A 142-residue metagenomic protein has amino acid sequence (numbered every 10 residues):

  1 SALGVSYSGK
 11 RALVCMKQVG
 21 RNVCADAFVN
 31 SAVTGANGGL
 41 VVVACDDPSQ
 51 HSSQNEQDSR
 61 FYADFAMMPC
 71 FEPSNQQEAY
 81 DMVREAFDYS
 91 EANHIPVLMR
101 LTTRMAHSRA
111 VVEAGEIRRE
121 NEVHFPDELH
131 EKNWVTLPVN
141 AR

Functional and structural regions predicted by a protein language model:
S1-E91: Thiamine diphosphate
P73-R142: Flexible, low-complexity linker and terminal segments
